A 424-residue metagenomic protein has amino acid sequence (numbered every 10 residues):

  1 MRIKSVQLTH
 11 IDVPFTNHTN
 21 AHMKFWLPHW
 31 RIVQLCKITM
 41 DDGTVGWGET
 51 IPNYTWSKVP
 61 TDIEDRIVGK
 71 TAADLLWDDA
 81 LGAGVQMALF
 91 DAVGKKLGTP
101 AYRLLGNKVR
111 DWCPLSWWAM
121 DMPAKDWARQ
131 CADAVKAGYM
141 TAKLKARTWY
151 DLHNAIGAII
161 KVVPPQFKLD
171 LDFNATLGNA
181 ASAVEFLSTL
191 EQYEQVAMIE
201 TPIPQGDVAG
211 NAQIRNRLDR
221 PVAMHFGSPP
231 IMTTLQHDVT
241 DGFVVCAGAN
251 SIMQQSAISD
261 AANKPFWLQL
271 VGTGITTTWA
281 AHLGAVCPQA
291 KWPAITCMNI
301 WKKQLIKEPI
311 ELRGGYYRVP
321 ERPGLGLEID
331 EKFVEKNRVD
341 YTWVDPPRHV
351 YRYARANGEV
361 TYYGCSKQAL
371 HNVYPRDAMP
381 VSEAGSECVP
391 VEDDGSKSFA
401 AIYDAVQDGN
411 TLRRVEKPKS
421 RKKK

Functional and structural regions predicted by a protein language model:
M1-R2, K95, T99-D111, Y317: N-terminal amphipathic alpha-helix/helix-capping segment at the start of soluble metabolic enzymes
M1-W47, I51, K303-L305, E383-S386: Structured beta-strand/loop patches that form or line metal/cofactor-binding pockets in enzymes
I3, G43, V85, G98 (+4 more regions): Conserved, mostly hydrophobic/aromatic
S5-Q7, K37-T99, W301, R421-K423: Metal- or metallocofactor-binding catalytic centers and their adjacent structured scaffolds across diverse enzyme
G46, L169-D170, V222: Residue-level marker for buried hydrophobic side chains located in beta-strands that build the well-ordered beta-sheet
D65, Q195, G206-P221, G227-I329 (+3 more regions): Shared catalytic-loop signature of beta/alpha-barrel
L104-I214, L218: Metal-dependent enolase-superfamily TIM-barrel catalytic cores that perform enediolate-based chemistry
K307-K424: C-terminal extensions of enzymes
